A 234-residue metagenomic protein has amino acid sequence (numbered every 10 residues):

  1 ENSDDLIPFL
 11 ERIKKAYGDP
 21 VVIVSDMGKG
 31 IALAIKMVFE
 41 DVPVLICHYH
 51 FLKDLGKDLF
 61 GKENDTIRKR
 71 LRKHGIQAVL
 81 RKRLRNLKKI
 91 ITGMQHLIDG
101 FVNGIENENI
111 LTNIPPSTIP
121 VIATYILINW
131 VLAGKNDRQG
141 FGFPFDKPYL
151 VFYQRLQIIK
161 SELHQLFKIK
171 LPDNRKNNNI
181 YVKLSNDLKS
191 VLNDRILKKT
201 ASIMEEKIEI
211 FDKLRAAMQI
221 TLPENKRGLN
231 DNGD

Functional and structural regions predicted by a protein language model:
E1-V24, G28-D41, H48, D58-D65 (+5 more regions): RNase H-like nuclease fold core
R83-R85, R195, E209, A216-M218: Long, charge-rich, low-complexity intrinsically disordered regions
F145, N193, L197-T200: Amphipathic alpha-helical coiled-coil segments and their boundaries
L171-R175, L197-T200: Charged, low-complexity interaction regions
I210-D234: Amphipathic alpha-helical
